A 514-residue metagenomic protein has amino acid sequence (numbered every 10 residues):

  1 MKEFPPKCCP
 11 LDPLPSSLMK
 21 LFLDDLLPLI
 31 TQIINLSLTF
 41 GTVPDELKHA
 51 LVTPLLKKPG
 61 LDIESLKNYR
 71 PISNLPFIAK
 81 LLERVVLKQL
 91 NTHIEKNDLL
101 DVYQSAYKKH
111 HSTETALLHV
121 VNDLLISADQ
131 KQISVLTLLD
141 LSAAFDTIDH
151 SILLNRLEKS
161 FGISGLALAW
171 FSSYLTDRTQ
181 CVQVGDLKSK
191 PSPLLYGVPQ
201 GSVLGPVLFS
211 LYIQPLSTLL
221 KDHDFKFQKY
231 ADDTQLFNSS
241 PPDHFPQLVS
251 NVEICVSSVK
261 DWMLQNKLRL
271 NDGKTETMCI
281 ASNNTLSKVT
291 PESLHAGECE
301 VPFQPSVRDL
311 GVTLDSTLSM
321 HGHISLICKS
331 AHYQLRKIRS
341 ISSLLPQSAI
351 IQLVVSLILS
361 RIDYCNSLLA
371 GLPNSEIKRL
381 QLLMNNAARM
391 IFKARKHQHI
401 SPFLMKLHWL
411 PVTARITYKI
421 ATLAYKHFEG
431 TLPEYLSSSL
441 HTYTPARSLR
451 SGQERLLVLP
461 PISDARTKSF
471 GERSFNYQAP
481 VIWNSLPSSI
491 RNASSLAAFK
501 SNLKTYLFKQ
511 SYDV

Functional and structural regions predicted by a protein language model:
M1-P5: Extended, structured, electrostatic nucleic-acid-contact surfaces
L14-S17, L21-P28, L36-T39, H49-K67 (+1 more regions): Hydrophobic/basic alpha-helical segments
